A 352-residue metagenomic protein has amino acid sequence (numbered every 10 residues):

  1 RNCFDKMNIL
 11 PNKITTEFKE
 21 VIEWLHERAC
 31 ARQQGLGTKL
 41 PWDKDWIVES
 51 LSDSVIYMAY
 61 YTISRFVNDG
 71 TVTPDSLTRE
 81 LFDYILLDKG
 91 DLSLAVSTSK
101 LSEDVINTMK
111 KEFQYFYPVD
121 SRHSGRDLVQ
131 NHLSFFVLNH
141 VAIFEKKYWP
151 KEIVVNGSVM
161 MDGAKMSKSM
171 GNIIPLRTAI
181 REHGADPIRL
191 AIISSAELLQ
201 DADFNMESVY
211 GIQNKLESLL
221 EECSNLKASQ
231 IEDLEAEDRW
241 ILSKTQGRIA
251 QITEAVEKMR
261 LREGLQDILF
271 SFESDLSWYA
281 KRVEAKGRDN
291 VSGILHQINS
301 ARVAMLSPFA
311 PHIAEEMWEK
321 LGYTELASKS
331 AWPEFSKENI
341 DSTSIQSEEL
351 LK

Functional and structural regions predicted by a protein language model:
R1-A228, T245-K281, I294-L306: Structured secondary-structure scaffolds
I231-T253, Q266-F270, S274-L351: Acidic, turn-prone loop/beta-hairpin segments
